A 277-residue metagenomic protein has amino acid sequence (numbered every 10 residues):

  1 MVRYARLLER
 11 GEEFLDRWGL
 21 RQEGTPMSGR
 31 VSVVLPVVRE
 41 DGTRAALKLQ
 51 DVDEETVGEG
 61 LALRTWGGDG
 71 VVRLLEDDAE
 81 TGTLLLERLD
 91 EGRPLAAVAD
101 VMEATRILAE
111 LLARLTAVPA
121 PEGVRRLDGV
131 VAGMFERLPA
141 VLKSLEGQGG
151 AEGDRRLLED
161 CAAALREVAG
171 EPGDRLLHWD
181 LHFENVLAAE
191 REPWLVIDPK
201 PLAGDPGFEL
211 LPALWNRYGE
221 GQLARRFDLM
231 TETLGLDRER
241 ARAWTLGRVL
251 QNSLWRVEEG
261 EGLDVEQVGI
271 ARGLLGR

Functional and structural regions predicted by a protein language model:
M1-V71, A189-P193, E261, I270-R277: Conserved NTP-binding catalytic cores of kinases and kinase-like/nucleotidyltransferase enzymes across multiple kinase
R6-G11, L15, A117-H178, A189 (+1 more regions): An alpha-helical support segment within catalytic cores of ATP-dependent transferases
M27, V33-V38, A46-L47, L74 (+1 more regions): Active-site acidic catalytic loop and adjacent metal/ATP-binding pocket of ATP-dependent phosphoryl transfer enzymes
D41-L85, G92-L115, G221: A conserved alpha-helical element in kinase catalytic cores
A104-P119, G123, L127-G129, P199 (+1 more regions): Conserved, surface-exposed functional patches that form binding/active-site neighborhoods
S144-E146, R225, N252-R277: ATP/Mg2+ or Mg2+-diphosphate-binding catalytic cores that bind nucleotide phosphates or diphosphates via glycine-rich
A188-R240, G262-V265, I270: Active-site Asp-x-Gly
W244-T245, V249: Short alpha-helical scaffolding segments that buttress acidic/His motifs in well-ordered protein cores
